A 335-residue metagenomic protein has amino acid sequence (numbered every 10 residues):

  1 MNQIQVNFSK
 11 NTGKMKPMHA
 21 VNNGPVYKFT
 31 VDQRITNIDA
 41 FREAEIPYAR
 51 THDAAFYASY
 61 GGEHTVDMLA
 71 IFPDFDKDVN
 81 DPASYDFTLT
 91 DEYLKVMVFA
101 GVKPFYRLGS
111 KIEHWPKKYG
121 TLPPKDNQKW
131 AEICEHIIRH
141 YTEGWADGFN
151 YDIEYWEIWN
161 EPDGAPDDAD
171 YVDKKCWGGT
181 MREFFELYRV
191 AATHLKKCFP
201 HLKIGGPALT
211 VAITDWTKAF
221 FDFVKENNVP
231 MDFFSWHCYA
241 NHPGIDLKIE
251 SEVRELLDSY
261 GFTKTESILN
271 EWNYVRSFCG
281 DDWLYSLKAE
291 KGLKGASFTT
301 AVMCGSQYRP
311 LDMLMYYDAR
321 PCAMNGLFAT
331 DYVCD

Functional and structural regions predicted by a protein language model:
M1-P47, T51-H52: Mature N-terminal, pre-catalytic/accessory segment of carbohydrate-active enzymes
I4-V6, K28-N37, L89-E92, H140-E143 (+3 more regions): Short alpha-helical segments and helix-capping/turn motifs at coil-helix boundaries
A20-D32, L122-P124, V211, K288-A289: Active-site mouth loops of central-metabolism enzymes
A44-N241: Substrate-binding cleft and catalytic face of glycoside hydrolase catalytic domains, especially the flexible beta-alpha
P162, E271-W272: Active-site metal-binding loops of divalent metal-dependent hydrolases
T265-E271: Active-site neighborhood of phospho(di)ester-bond hydrolases with catalytic His/Asp-centered motifs
N273-D335: Aromatic/acidic polysaccharide-binding cleft in carbohydrate-active enzymes
